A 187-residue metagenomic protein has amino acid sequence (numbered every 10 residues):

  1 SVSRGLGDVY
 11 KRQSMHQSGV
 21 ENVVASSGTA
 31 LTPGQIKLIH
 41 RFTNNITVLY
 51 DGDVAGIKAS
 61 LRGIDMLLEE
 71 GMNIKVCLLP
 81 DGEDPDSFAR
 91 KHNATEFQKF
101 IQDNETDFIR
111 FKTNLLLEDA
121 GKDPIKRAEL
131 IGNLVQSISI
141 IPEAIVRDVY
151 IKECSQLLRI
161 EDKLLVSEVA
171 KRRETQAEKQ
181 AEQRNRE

Functional and structural regions predicted by a protein language model:
S1-L6, Y10: Single conserved hydrophobic/aromatic residue that forms the stacking wall/gate of nucleotide- or nucleobase-binding
S3, V20, G82: ATP/adenylate-binding site constellation spanning eukaryotic-like Ser/Thr protein kinases, ABC-transporter
K11-S14, L38: Hydrophobic side chains within alpha-helical segments
S14-E21, F42: Alpha-helix C-terminal capping segments
E21-G28: Short hydrophobic/aromatic-enriched beta-strand-loop microsegments
A30-I46, D51-E187: A charged alpha-helical hairpin associated with nucleic-acid processing machineries
